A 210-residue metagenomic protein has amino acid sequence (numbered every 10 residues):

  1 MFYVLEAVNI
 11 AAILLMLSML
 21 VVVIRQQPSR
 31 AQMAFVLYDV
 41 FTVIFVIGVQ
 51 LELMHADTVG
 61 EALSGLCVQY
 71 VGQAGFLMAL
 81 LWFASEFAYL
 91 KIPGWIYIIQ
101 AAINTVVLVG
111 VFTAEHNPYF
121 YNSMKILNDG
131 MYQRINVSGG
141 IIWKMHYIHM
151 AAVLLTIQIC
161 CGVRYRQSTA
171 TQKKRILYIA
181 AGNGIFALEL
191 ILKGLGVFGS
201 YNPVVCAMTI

Functional and structural regions predicted by a protein language model:
M1-Y3, L63-G72, D129-I148: Short aromatic-rich membrane-water interface segments that cap or initiate transmembrane helices in multi-pass membrane
F2, E6, M16, I47-L51 (+3 more regions): Interfacial "cap-and-anchor" motif at the non-cytosolic start of specific transmembrane alpha-helices
V4, S29, L53, D57-V59 (+2 more regions): Intrinsic-disorder/low-complexity, polar/charged segments
E6-Q26, A31-D57, G65-W82, I99-P118 (+1 more regions): Hydrophobic alpha-helical transmembrane segments of multi-pass membrane proteins
V22-F35, S85-I96, G162-R175: Membrane-interface helix-boundary motifs at transmembrane edges
L51-G65, S123-N136, F198: Membrane-interface interhelical loops and short amphipathic "cap" helices that link adjacent transmembrane segments
M54-T58, F87-K91, N117, M124 (+2 more regions): Membrane-interface elements of multi-pass transporters and channels
S85-I141, K173-N183: The cytoplasmic-loop to transmembrane-helix boundary for the fourth helix
